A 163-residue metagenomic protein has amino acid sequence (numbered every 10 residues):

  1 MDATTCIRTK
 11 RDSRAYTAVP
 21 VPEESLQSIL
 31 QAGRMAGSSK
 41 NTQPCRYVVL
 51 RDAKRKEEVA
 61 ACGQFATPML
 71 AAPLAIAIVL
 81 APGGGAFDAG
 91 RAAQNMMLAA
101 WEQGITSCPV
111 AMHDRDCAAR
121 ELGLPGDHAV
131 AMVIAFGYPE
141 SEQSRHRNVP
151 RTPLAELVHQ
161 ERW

Functional and structural regions predicted by a protein language model:
M1-W163: Acidic, surface-exposed loops and disordered segments
